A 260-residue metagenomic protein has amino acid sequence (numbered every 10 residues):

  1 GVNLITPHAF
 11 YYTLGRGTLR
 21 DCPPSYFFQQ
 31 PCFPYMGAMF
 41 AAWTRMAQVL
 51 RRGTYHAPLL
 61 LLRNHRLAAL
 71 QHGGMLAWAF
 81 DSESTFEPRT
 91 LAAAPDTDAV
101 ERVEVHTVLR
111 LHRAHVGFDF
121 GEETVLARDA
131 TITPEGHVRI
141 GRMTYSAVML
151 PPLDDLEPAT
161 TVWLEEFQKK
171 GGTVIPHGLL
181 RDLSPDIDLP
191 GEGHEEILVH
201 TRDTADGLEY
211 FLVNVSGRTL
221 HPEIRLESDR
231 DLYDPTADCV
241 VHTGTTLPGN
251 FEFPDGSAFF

Functional and structural regions predicted by a protein language model:
G1-F260: Carbohydrate-binding surfaces of carbohydrate-active enzymes
